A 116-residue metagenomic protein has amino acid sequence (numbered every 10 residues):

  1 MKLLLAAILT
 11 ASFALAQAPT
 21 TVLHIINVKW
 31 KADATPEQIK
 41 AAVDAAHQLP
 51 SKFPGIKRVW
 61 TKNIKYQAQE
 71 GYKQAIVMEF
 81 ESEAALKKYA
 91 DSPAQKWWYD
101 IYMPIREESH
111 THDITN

Functional and structural regions predicted by a protein language model:
L3-F13: Sec-dependent N-terminal signal peptides
L5, Q17-T20, W60-Q69, Y99-N116: Glycine-rich beta-strand-turn "strand-cap" elements at beta-sheet edges
T21-K29, T61-A90: Short, well-ordered beta-strand segments in beta-rich or mixed alpha/beta enzyme and ligand-binding folds
H24-K57: N-terminal targeting signals for Sec/Tat export/insertion, comprising classic cleavable signal peptides
S51-I56, E79-D113: An amphipathic, aromatic/His-enriched active-site/gating alpha helix that lines ligand/cofactor pockets
